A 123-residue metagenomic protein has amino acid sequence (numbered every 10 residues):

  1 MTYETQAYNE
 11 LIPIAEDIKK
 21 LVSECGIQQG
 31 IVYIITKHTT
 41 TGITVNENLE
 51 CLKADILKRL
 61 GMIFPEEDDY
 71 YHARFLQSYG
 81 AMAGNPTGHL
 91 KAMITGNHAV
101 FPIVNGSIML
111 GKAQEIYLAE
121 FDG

Functional and structural regions predicted by a protein language model:
M1-G123: Active-site histidine-anchored catalytic micro-motif
